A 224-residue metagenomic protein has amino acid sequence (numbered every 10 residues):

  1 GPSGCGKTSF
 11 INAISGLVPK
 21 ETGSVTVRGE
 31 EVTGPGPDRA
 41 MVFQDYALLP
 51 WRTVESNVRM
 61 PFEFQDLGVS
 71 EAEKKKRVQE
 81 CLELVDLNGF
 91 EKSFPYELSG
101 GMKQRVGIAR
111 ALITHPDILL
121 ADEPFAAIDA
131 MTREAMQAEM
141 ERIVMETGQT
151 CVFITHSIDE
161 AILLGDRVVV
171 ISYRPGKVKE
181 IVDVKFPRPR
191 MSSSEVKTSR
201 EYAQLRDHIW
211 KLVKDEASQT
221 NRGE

Functional and structural regions predicted by a protein language model:
S15: Helix-to-loop junction immediately C-terminal to a conserved catalytic motif
G23-G34: Conserved ABC transporter NBD signature motif
E55-Q65, K75, Q79, D183: Short helical segment in ABC ATPase nucleotide-binding domains corresponding to the A-loop/adjacent helical element
E63, S70-F90, R142: Conserved ABC ATPase "signature" region
F94-L98, M102: Conserved ABC ATPase signature
I113-D117: A short, proline-enriched helix->beta-strand linker immediately N-terminal to the Walker B motif in ABC-type P-loop
L119-D122: Catalytic Walker B motif of ABC-type/P-loop ATPase nucleotide-binding domains
